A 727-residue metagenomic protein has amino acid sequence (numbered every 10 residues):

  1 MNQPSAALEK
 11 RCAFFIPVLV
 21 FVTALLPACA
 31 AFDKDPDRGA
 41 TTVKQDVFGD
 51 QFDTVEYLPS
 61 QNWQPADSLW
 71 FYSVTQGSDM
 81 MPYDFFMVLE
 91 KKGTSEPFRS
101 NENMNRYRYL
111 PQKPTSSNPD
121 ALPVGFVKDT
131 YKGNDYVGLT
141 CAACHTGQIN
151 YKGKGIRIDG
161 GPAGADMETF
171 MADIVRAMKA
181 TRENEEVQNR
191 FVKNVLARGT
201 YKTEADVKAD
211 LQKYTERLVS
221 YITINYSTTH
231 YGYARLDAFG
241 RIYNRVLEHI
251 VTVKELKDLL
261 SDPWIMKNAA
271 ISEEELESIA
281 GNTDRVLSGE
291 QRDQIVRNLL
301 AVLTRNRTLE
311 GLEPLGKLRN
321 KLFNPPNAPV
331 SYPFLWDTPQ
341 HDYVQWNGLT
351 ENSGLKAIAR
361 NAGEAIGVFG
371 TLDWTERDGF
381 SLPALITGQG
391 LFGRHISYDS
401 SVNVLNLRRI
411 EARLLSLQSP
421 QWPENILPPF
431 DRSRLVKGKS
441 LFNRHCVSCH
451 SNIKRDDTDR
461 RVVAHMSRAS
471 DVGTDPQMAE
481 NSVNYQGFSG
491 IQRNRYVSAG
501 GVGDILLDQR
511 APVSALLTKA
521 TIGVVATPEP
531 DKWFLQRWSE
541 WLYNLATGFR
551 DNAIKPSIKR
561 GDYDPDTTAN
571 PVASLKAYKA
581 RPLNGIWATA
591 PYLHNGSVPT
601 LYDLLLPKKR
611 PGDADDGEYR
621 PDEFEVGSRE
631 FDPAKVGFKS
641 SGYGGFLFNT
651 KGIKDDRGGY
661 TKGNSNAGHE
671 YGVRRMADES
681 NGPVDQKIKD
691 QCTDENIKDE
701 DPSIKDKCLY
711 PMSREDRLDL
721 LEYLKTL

Functional and structural regions predicted by a protein language model:
M1-K10: N-terminal secretory signal peptides that target proteins for export/translocation
K10-R11, P17: N-terminal leader/targeting signatures
R11-C12, L718: Hydrophobic alpha-helical segments, especially transmembrane helices and their immediate juxtamembrane helical caps
I16-P27: Bacterial N-terminal signal peptides
A30-L727: Periplasmic c-type cytochrome electron-transfer domains
